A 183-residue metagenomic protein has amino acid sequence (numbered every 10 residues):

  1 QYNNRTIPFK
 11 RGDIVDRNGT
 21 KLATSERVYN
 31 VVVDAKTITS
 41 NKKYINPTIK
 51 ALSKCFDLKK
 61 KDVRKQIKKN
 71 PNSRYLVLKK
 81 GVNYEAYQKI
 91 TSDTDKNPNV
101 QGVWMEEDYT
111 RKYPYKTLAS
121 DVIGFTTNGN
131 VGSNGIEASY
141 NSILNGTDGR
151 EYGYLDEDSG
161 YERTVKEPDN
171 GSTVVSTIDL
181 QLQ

Functional and structural regions predicted by a protein language model:
Q1-A51, L58, T147, V165 (+1 more regions): Helix-start/capping segments and mature chain N-termini
P47-K54, Q66-G171: Small/polar-residue-rich segments within soluble enzyme cores
F56-R64: ATP-binding catalytic core of ATPases
